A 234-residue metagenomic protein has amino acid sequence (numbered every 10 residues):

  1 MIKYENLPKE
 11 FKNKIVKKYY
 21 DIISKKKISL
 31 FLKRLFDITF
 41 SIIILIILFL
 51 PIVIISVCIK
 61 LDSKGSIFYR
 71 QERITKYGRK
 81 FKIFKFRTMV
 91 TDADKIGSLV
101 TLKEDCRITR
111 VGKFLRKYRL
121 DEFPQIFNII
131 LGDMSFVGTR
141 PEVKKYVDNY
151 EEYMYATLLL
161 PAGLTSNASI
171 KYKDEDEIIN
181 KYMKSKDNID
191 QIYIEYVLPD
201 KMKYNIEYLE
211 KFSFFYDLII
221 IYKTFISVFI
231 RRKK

Functional and structural regions predicted by a protein language model:
I2, L159-K234: C-terminal terminal-structure detector
I2-I15, Y20-T91, Y208-K234: A hydrophobic, helix-centered structural microdomain
E5, K9-K12, Y69-R107, A168-P199: Short, glycine-rich, amphipathic interfacial segments at transmembrane boundaries or analogous
S24, I28, E104-R107, T139 (+4 more regions): Residue-level signature of the cytosolic catalytic core of signaling kinases
T39, D105-R110, P199-N205: Bateman (tandem CBS) regulatory domains
I55, V137-T139, K145, I179-N180 (+1 more regions): Short, hydrophobic secondary-structure boundary micro-motifs
V57, R70, K85, R107-R110 (+4 more regions): Residue-level recognition of specific faces of alpha-helices
L102-N167: A short, structured surface patch at a secondary-structure boundary
